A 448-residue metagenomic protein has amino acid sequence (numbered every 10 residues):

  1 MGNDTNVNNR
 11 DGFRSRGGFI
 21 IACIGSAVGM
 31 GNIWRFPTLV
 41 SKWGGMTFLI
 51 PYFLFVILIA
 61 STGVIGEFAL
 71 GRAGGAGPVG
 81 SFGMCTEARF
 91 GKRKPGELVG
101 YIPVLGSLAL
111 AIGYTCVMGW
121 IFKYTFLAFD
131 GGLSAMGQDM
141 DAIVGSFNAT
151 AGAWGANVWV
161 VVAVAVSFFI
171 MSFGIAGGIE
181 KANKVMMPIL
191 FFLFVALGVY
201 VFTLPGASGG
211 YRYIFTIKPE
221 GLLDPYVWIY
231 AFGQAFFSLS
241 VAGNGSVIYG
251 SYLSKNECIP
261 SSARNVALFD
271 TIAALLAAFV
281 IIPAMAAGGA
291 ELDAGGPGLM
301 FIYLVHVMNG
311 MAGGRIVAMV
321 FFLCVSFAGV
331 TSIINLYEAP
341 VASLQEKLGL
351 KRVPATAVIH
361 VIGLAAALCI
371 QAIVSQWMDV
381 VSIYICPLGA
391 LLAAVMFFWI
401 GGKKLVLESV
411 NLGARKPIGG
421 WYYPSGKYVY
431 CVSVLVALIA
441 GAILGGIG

Functional and structural regions predicted by a protein language model:
M1-W34, G63-F68, R72-L98, S254-C258 (+1 more regions): Membrane-interface "cap" regions at the ends of multi-pass membrane proteins
G2, M118-A151, Y252-N256, S261 (+4 more regions): Helix-loop-helix connectors at the membrane interface of multi-pass transporters/channels
G2-F13, E180, K184-V330, P354: Membrane-embedded translocation segments of transport machinery
V7-R10, L39-W43, A73-I102, T115-A176 (+5 more regions): Inter-helical loop and helix-membrane interface segments of multi-pass membrane transporters/permeases
S15-F55, N244-G245, G250, E257-R264 (+1 more regions): Transmembrane helix-boundary motif of multi-pass solute transporters/channels
G18-I20, S26, N157-V158, F269-L275 (+5 more regions): Loop-to-transmembrane helix boundary motifs in multi-pass membrane proteins
R35-Y52, G71-G77, W120, G178-M186 (+5 more regions): Transmembrane helix-loop boundary segments of multi-pass membrane transporters
L98-S107, P340-V341, L348-H360, V380-A442: C-terminal membrane-solvent junction of multi-pass transporters and transport-like membrane proteins
